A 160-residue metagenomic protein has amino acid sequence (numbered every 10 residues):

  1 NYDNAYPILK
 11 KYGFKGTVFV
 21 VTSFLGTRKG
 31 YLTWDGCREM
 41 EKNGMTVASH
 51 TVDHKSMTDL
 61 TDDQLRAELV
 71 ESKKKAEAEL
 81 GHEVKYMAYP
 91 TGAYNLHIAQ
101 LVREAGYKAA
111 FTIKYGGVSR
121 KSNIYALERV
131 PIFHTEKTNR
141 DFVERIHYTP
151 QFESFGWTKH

Functional and structural regions predicted by a protein language model:
N1-N4, K42, D59-H160: C-terminal active-site subregion of NodB/CE4 polysaccharide deacetylases
N1-N43: Active-site beta->alpha N-cap acidic-glycine motif
F14-V18, V52-D53, A76-L80: A short alpha-helix capping/helix-coil boundary motif
V18-T22, S49-T51, A88-T91, R129-P131: A cross-domain feature marking catalytic cores of carbohydrate-active enzymes and several ubiquitous metabolic/repair
S23-T27, S56, P90-A93: Short histidine/acidic/glycine/proline-rich micro-motifs that form metal- and phosphate-coordinating active-site loops
C37-E41, A48, K74: Append "and occasionally in soluble cytosolic enzymes with long acidic Gly/Pro-rich linkers
A48-D63: Substrate-binding clefts and substrate-entry loops adjacent to catalytic sites of polymer-processing enzymes acting on
